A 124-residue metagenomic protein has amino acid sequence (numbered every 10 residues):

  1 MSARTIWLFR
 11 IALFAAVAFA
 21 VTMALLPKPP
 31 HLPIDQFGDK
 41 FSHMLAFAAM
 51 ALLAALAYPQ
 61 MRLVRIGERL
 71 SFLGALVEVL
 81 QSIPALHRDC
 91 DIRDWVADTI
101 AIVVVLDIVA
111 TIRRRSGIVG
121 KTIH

Functional and structural regions predicted by a protein language model:
M1-W95, T99-H124: Bulky hydrophobic segments
